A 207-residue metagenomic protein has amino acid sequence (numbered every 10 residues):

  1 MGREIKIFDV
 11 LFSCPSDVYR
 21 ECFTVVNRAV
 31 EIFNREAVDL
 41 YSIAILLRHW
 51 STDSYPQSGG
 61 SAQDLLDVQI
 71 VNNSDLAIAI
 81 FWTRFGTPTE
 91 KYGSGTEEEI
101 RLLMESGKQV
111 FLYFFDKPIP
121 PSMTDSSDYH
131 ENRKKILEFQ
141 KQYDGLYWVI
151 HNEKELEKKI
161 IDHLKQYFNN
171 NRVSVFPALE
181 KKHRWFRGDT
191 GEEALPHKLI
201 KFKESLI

Functional and structural regions predicted by a protein language model:
M1-I80, S106, K182-I207: Conserved N-terminal substructure of TIR/SEFIR domains
G2-E4, P118-L206: C-terminal interaction surface of TIR/SEFIR-family domains
D17-V18, D116-P120: Conserved nucleotide-binding/hydrolysis micro-motifs of P-loop NTPases
Q57, P88-G93, P121-H130: Short, flexible/disordered intra-domain loops and linkers
S58-A62, T83-E105: Conserved TIR/SEFIR loop-to-helix hotspot centered on a Trp-containing motif with a nearby acidic residue
L66-D67, V71, E97-R101, I136-Q140: Short amphipathic alpha-helical segments and helix-helix/interface helices
I80, Y113-F115, I150: Generic beta-sheet signal
E105-P118: A short helix->loop->beta-strand "cap" motif at the edges of active sites that frequently abuts
